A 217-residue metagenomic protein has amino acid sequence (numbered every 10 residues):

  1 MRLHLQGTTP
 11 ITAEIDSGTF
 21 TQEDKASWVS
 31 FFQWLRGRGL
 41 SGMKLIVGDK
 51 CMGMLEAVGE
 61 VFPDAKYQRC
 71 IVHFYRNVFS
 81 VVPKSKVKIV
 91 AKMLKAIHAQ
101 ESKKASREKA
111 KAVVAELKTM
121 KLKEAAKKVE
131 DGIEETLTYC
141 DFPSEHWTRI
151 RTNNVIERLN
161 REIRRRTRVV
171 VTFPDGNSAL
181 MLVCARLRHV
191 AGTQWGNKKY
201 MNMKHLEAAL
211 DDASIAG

Functional and structural regions predicted by a protein language model:
M1-V47, M52, E56, E60-D64 (+2 more regions): RNase H-like nuclease fold core
A13, I46-D49, C70-H73, V129 (+2 more regions): Short, conserved catalytic/metal-binding motifs centered on acidic residues
I15, H73-N77, E145, R168: Residue-level signal for pocket-adjacent positions within structured domains
T19-Q22, W28, R36-G37, V82 (+5 more regions): A detector of single, family-specific signature residues that are central to catalytic or substrate-handling motifs
F20-D24, I46, Y67-C70, V82-K86 (+3 more regions): A generic short alpha-helical patch detector that favors 3-5-residue windows in or near N-terminal regions
W34-R38, A57, V61, V81 (+2 more regions): Mid-sequence acidic-hydrophobic segments that form the walls of catalytic/ligand-binding cavities or oligomerization
L45-M52, A57-M93: Conserved beta-strand -> loop -> alpha-helix junction used to position metal-binding or nucleic-acid-contacting
A96-G217: Acidic/histidine-rich catalytic cores and adjacent linkers of DNA breakage/strand-transfer/modification proteins
